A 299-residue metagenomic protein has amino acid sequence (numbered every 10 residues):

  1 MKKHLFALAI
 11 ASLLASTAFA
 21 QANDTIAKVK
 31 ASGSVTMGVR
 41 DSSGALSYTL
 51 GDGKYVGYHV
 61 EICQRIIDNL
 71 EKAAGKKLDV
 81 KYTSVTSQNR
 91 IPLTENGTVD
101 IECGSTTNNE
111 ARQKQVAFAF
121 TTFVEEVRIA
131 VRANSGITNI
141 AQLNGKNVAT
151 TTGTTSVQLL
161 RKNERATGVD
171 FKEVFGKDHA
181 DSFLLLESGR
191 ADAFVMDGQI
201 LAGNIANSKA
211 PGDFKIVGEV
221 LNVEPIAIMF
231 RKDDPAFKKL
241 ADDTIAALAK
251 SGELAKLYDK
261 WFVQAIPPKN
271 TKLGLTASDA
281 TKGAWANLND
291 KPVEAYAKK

Functional and structural regions predicted by a protein language model:
A22, K28-E102: Extracytoplasmic small-molecule ligand-binding "clamshell" domains of the periplasmic binding protein/Venus flytrap
K30, Q158-V174, G212-F214, A246-K299: Ligand-binding clefts/hinges and TM-proximal coupling segments of bilobed small-molecule sensing domains
T36-A45, Y55-K72, T107, E125-H179 (+2 more regions): Bilobed "Venus flytrap"/periplasmic-binding protein-like clamshell domains and structurally analogous long
D41, F123-N134, A206-I245, Q264-N289 (+1 more regions): Periplasmic-binding protein-like
E61-N69, A141, K146-N147, T152-T154 (+1 more regions): Extended ligand-binding regions for polar small-molecule ligands
Q64, G75-Q142, G283-P292: Acidic, polar ligand-binding/catalytic clefts
A74-T86, D170-D178, G218: Short beta-strand-to-loop elements that line the ligand-binding cleft of bilobed periplasmic-binding protein-like
N89, G104-K114, L159-A166, L185-S188 (+2 more regions): A ligand-binding cleft/hinge motif common to bilobed small-molecule-binding domains
